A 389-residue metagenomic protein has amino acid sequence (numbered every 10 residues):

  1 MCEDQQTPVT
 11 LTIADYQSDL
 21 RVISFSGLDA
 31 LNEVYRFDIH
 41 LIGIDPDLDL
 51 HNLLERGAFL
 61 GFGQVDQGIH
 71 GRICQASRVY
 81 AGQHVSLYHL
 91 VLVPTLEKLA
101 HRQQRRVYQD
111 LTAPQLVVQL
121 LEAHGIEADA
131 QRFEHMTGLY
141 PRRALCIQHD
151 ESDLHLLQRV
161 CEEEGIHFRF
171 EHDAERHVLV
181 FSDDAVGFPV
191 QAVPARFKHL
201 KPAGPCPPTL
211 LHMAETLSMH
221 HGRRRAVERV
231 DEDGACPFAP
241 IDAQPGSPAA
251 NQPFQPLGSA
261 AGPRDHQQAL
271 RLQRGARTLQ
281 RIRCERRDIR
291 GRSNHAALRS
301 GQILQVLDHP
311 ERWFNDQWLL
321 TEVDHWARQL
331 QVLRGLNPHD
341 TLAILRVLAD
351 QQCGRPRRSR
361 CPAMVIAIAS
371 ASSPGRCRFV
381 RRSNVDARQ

Functional and structural regions predicted by a protein language model:
M1-Q389: Amphipathic alpha-helical and helix-coil boundary elements used as assembly and membrane-proximal scaffolds
